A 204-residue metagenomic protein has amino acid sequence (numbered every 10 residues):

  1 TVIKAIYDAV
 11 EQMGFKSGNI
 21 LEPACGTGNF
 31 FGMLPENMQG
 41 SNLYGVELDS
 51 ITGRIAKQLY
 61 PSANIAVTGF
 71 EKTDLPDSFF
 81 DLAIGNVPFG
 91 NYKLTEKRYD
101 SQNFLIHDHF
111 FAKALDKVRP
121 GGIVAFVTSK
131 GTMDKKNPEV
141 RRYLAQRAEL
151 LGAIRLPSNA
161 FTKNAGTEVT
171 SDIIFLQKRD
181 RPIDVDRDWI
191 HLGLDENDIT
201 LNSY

Functional and structural regions predicted by a protein language model:
T1-L59: Class I S-adenosyl-L-methionine
S17, F79-F80, L150, S171: Local beta-strand N-terminus motif with an aromatic residue
L48-S50, N103-T162, V169-F175: Conserved Class I SAM-dependent methyltransferase catalytic core
S62-F70: Conserved SAM-binding strand-loop segment of SAM-dependent methyltransferases
D74-I84: A short acidic, Gly/Pro-enriched loop at the edge of an enzyme's catalytic core that lines a small-molecule cofactor
I84-K93: A short SAM/SAH-binding and catalytic strip from SAM-dependent methyltransferases
K97-Q102: Short glycine-enriched, charge-decorated loop/helix-capping segments at active-site entrances that position
K163-Y204: Flexible, glycine-/basic-rich loop-and-beta segments that form/coincide with the SAM-dependent methyltransferase
